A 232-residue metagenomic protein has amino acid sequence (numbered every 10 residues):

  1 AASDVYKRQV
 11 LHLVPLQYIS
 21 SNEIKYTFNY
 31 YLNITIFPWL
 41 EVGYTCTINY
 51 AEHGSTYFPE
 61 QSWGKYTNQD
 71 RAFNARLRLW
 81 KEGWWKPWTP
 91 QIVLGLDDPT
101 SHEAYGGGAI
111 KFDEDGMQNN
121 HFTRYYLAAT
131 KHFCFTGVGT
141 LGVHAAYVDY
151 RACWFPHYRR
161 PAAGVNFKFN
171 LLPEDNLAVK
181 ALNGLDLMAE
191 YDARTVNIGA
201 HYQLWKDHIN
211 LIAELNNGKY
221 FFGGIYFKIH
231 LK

Functional and structural regions predicted by a protein language model:
A1-A2, L185: Cysteine-rich, disulfide-stabilized extracellular repeat modules
S3-H121, Y125, F133-F135, L171-D175 (+1 more regions): Transmembrane beta-barrel domains of Gram-negative outer membranes and organellar outer membranes
L11-L13, V42-Y44, F73, W88-L94 (+6 more regions): Transmembrane beta-strands of outer-membrane beta-barrel proteins
L16-I19, E114, Q118-Y126, T130-I198 (+2 more regions): Outer-membrane beta-barrel transmembrane domain signature
T35-F37, D192, N216-G218: A short, compositionally biased micro-patch
T35-I36, L204-D207, K228-H230: Short, solvent-exposed amphipathic alpha-helical segments in soluble enzyme and RNA/protein-processing domains
I48, T100, D149-R151, A193 (+1 more regions): Active-site-proximal loop/turn and secondary-structure-junction residues that shape catalytic pockets, frequently
F73-L77, A163-V165, N217-K232: Outer-membrane beta-barrel "beta-signal"
